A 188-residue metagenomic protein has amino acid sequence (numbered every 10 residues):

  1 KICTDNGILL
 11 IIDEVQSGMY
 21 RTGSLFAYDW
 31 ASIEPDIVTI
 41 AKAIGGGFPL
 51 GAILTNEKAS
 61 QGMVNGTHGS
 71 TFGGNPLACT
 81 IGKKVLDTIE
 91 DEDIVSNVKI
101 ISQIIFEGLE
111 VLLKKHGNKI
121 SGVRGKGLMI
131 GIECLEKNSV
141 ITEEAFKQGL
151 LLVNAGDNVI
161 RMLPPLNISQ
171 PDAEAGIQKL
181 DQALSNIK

Functional and structural regions predicted by a protein language model:
K1-K188: Conserved N-terminal phosphate-binding loop of PLP-dependent enzymes in the Aspartate aminotransferase
